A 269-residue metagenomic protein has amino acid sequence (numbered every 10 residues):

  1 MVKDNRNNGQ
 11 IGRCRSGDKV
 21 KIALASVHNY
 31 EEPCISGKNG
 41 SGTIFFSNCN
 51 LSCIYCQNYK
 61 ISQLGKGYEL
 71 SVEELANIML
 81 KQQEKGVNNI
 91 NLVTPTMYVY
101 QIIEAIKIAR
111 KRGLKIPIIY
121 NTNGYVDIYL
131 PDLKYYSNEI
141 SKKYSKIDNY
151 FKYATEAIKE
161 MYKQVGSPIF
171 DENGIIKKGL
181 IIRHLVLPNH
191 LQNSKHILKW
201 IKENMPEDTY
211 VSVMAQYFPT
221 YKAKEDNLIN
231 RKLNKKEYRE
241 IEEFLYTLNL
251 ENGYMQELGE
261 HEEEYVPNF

Functional and structural regions predicted by a protein language model:
M1-Q10, S167-F269: Auxiliary Fe-S-binding modules of radical SAM enzymes
Q10-V126: Conserved Radical SAM active-site core
F45, V93, I119-N123, D132 (+3 more regions): A cross-family glycoside hydrolase active-site/sugar-binding cleft signature
I61-E74, T94-Q101, S141-Q164, H190-N193 (+1 more regions): Conserved non-cysteine loop/helix-boundary elements of the Radical SAM core domain that shape
I103-I119, E156-Q164, K235-E243: Alpha-helix-loop-beta-strand connector modules within alpha/beta enzyme cores
I106-K107, V126-D127, S145-I147, P267-F269: Short low-complexity, flexible loop/linker segments enriched in glycine and/or proline with clustered acidic
I116, S137-I140, Y150-K152, V165-N173 (+2 more regions): Short, structured loop/turn "capping" segments at alpha-beta junctions
D127-S137, Y210-Y217: Non-cysteine beta-strand/loop elements that form the S-adenosyl-L-methionine
